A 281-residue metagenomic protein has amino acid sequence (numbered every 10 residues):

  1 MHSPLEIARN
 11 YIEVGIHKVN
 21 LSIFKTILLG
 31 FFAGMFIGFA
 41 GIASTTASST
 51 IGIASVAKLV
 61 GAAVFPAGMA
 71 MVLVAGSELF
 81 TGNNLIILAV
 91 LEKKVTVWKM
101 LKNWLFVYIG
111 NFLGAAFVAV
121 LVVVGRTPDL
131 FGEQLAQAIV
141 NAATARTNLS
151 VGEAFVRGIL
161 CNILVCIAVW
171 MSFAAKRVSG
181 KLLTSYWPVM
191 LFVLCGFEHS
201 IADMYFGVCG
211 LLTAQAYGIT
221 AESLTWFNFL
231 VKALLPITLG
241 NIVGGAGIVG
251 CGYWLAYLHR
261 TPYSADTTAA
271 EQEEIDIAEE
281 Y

Functional and structural regions predicted by a protein language model:
M1-Y281: Alpha-helical transmembrane segments and their helix-helix packing motifs
